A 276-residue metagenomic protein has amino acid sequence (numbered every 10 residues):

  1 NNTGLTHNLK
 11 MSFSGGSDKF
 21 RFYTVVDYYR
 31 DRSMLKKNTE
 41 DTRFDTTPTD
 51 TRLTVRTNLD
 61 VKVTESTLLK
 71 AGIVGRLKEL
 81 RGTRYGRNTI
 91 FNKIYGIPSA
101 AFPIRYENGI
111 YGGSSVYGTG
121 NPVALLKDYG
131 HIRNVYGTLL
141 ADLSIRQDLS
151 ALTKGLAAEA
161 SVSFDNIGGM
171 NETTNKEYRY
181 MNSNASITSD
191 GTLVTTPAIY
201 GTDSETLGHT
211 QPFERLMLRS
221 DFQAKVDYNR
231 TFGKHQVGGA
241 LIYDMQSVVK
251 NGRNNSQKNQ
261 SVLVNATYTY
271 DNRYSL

Functional and structural regions predicted by a protein language model:
N1-S14, S99-S114, K176-L276: Outer-membrane beta-barrel transmembrane domain signature of Gram-negative proteins, especially the mid-to-C-terminal
N2-D27, D31-L35, T46-G120, G130-Y136 (+4 more regions): Flexible loop and strand-edge segments within Gram-negative outer membrane beta-barrel domains
F22-T24, L69-A71, L156-V162, V237-L241 (+2 more regions): Transmembrane beta-strands of outer-membrane beta-barrel proteins
R32, R146, V264: Aromatic-residue-lined binding/catalytic grooves and analogous aromatic/hydrophobic interfacial grooves in multimeric
M34, R56, V63, S144 (+3 more regions): Transmembrane beta-barrel domains of bacterial outer-membrane proteins
E40-D45, N58, L126-I132, S144 (+3 more regions): Extracellular loop and loop/strand-boundary signature of outer-membrane beta-barrel proteins
